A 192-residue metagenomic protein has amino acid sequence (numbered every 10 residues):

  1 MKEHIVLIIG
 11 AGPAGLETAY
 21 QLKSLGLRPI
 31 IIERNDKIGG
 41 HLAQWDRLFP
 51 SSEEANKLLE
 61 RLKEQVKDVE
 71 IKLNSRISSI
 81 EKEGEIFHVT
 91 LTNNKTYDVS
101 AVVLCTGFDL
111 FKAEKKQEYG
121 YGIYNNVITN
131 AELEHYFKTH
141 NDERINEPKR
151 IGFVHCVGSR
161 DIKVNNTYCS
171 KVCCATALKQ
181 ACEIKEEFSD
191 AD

Functional and structural regions predicted by a protein language model:
M1-G39, N56, N74, I80 (+1 more regions): Rossmann-like dinucleotide/flavin-binding elements
H4, V69, Y97-S100: Local beta-strand N-terminus motif with an aromatic residue
I9, T96-G107: Short hydrophobic core segments
L48-R61: Short beta-strand to alpha-helix junction loop
V66-I77: A conserved beta-strand/loop element that lines the FAD pocket in flavoprotein oxidoreductases
E81-T96: Conserved beta-strand-loop-beta-strand element in the redox core of flavoprotein oxidoreductases
